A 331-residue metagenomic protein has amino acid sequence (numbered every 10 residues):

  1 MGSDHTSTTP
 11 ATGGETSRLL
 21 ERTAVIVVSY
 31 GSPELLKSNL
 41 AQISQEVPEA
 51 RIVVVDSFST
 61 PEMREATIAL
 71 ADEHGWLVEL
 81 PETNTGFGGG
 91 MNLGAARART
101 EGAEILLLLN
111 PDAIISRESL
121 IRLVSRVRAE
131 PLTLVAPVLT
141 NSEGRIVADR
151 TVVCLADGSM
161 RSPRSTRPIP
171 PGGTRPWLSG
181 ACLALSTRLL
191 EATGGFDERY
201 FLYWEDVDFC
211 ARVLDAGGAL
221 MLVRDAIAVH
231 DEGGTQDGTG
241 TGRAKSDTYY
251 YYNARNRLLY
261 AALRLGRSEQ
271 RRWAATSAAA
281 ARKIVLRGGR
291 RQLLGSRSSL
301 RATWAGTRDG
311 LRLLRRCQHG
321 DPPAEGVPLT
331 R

Functional and structural regions predicted by a protein language model:
A41-A50: Short, acidic, metal-binding catalytic loop of nucleotide-sugar glycosyltransferases
Q42, D56-A66, T83, A113: A conserved acidic beta->alpha catalytic loop
P81-A98: Glycine-rich, basic loop-to-helix element that forms the pyrophosphate-binding segment of sugar-nucleotide handling
A103-I114: Short beta-strand-to-loop acidic/aromatic patch adjacent to the donor-nucleotide binding site
I114-D149: Conserved donor NDP-sugar-binding/catalytic core segment of glycosyltransferases
T166-L185, G242: A recurrent flexible, glycine/aromatic-enriched loop bordering the glycosyltransferase active site that acts as
W177, A181-L185, L189-G194, R199-I227: A short, conserved alpha-helix in the catalytic core of glycosyltransferases
Y252, G266-R331: Non-catalytic, C-terminal membrane-associated alpha-helical segments of glycosyltransferases
